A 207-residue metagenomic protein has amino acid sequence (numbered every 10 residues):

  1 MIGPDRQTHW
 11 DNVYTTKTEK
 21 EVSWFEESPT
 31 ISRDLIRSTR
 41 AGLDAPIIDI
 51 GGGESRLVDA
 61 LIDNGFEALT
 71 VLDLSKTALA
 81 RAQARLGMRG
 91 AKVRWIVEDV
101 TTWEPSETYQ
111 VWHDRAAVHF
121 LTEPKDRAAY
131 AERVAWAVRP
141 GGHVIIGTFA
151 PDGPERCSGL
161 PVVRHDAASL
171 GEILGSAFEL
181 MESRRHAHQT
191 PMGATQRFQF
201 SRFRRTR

Functional and structural regions predicted by a protein language model:
M1-E107, L121-A137, H143-R207: Class I (Rossmann-like) S-adenosyl-L-methionine-dependent methyltransferase catalytic domain, capturing the SAM-binding
Q110: Conserved acidic residues
H113: A conserved beta-strand element that flanks and buttresses the S-adenosyl-L-methionine
A116-F120: Short catalytic micro-motifs in class I SAM-dependent methyltransferases
